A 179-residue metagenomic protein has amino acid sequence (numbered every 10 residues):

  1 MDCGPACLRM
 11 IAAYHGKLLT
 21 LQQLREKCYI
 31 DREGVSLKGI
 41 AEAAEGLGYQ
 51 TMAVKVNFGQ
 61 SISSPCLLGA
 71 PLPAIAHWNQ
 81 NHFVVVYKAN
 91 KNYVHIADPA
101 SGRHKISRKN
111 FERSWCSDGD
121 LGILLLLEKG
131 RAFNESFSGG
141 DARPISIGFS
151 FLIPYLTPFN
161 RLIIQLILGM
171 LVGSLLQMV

Functional and structural regions predicted by a protein language model:
D2-M178: Membrane-integrated ABC transporters
